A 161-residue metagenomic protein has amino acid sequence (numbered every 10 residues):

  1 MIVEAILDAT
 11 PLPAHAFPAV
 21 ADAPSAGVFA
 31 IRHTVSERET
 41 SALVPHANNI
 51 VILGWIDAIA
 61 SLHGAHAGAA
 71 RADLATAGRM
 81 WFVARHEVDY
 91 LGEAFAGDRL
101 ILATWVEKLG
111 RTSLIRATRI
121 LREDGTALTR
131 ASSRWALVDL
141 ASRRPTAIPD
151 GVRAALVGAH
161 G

Functional and structural regions predicted by a protein language model:
I2-V83, L140-G161: Hot-dog-fold acyl-thioester-processing enzymes
R32-S36, D89, R134: Generic structural detector for well-ordered beta-strands
I56, T118, A131: Conserved GNAT-family N-acetyltransferase fold
H63-I115, L128-R130: Hydrophobic beta-strand-centered segment that forms part of the acyl-chain substrate-binding groove
L91, R119-R122: Core beta-strand residues in small-molecule sensory/regulatory alpha/beta domains
L109, L121-G125, A136-L140: Short coil/turn motifs at secondary-structure junctions
A127-L128, P145: A structural signal for beta-strand boundary/capping segments at domain termini and interdomain linkers
A131-S133, P149: Short hydrophobic alpha-helix segments
